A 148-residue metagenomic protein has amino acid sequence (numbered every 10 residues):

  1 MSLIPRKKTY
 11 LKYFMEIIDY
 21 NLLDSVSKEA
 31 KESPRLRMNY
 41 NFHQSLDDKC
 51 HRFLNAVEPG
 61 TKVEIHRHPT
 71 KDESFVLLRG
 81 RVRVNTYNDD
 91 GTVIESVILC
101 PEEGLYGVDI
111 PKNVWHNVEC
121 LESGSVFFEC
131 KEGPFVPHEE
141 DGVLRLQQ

Functional and structural regions predicted by a protein language model:
S2-C50, S96-P101, Q147: A short, N-terminal "cap"/entry segment at the start of jelly-roll beta-barrel domains of the cupin/DSBH fold
V26, T92, V97-I98, W115-Q148: Double-stranded beta-helix
L54-P69: Conserved short histidine dyad/triad with adjacent acidic residue
I65-H66, V84-T86, G107-I110, H116-L121 (+1 more regions): Short beta-strand His + acidic residue motifs that chelate non-heme Fe in jelly-roll/DSBH and cupin folds
R67-P69, V76-L77, C120-S123: Short glycine/proline-enriched turns and hinge-like loops at secondary-structure junctions
T70-D90: Glycine- and acidic-residue-biased ligand/ion/polar-headgroup-sensing regions
N88-N113: Short acidic-glycine-tyrosine-enriched beta hairpin
